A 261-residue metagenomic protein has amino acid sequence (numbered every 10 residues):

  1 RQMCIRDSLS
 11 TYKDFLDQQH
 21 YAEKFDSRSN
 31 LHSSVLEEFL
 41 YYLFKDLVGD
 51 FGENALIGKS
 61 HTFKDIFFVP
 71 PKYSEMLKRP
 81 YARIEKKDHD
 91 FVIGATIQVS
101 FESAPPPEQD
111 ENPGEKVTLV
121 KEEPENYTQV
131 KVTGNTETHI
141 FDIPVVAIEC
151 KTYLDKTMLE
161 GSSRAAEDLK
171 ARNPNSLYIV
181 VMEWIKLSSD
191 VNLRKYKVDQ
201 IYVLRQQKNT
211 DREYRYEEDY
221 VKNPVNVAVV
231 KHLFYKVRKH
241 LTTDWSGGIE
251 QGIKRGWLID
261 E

Functional and structural regions predicted by a protein language model:
R1-I5: Short, small-residue-biased leader/transition segments that mark boundaries at the very start of proteins
Q19-T118: Acidic-basic catalytic patches of nuclease active cores, encompassing PD-(D/E)XK and other metal-cofactor nuclease
F91, P144-T152, S162: Conserved catalytic cores of phosphodiester-cleaving nucleases, focusing on short active-site segments
A95, G114-D142: Active-site-proximal segments of catalytic enzyme domains that coordinate small-molecule cofactors or metal ions
A95-I97, K151-L154: Short, flexible loop/turn elements at secondary-structure junctions
F101-A104, Y153-R164, A171, S189: Active-site-adjacent loop/helix micro-motif of nuclease/hydrolase catalytic cores
I148-Y153, V180-W184: Short His-Asn-centered micro-motif
A165-R172, I179-E261: Domain-level recognition of nuclease-like catalytic cores that cleave nucleotide substrates
